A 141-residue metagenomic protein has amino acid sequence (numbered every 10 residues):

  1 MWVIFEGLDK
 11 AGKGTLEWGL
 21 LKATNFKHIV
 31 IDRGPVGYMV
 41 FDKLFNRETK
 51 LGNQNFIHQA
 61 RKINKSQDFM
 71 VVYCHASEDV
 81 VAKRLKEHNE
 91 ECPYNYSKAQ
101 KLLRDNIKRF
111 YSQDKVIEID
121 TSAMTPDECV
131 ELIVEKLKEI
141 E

Functional and structural regions predicted by a protein language model:
F5: Hydrophobic anchor at the beta1->P-loop junction of P-loop NTPases
K10: Walker A (P-loop) phosphate-binding loop of P-loop NTPases
K13-G14: Walker A/P-loop
K22-Q67: Conserved nucleotide-sensing/catalytic segment adjacent to the nucleotide-binding pocket in NTP-handling enzymes
P35-G37, A76-V81, M124: Conserved nucleotide-binding/hydrolysis micro-motifs of P-loop NTPases
N46, R61-Y111: A glycine- and Lys/Arg-enriched "phosphate-lid" helix/loop adjacent to the NTP-binding pocket of small-molecule kinases
E90, D105-E141: NTP-dependent small-molecule kinase module
